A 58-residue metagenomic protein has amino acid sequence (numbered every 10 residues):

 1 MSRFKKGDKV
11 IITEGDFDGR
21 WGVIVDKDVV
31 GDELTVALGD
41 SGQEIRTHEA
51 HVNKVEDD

Functional and structural regions predicted by a protein language model:
S2-D58: Basic/aromatic-rich interaction segments and small domains that mediate binding to polyanionic partners
